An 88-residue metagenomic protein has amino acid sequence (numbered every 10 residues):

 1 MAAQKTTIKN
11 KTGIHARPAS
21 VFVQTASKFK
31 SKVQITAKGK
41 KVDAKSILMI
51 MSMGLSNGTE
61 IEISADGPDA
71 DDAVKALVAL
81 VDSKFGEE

Functional and structural regions predicted by a protein language model:
M1-N10: Short amphipathic
Q4, V33, T59-I61: Conserved beta-strand core positions
I8, G39, E62, D66: Generic anion/oxyanion-binding catalytic loop in active/binding sites
K9-L48, S52-N57, E87-E88: Compact, glycine-rich, soluble single-domain proteins
S52, S56-E88: C-terminal structural segments of small proteins and small subunits
